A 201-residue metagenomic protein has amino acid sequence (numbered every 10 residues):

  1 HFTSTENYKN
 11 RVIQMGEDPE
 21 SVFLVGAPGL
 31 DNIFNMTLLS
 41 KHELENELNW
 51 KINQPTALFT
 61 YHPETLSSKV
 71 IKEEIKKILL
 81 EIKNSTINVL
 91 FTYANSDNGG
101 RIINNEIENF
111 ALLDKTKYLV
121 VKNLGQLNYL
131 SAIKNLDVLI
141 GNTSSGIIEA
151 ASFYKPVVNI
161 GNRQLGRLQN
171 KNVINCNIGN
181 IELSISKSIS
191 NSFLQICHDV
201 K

Functional and structural regions predicted by a protein language model:
H1-T3, G125-L168: A donor-sugar binding/catalytic signature common to diverse glycosyltransferases and related nucleotide-sugar
F2-I71: A nucleotide-sugar donor-handling region in carbohydrate enzymes
F23-V25, V120-K122, I174-N180: Short acidic-hydrophobic, aromatic-tinged amphipathic segments that line or gate anion-handling sites
E73-T86: Short hydrophobic signal-anchor/transmembrane segments that target glycosyltransferases and glycosylation machinery
T86-N123: Catalytic donor nucleotide-activated moiety binding site of glycosyltransferases and closely related
L165-I189, H198-K201: Change "using UDP/GDP/dTDP sugars" to "using nucleotide sugars
